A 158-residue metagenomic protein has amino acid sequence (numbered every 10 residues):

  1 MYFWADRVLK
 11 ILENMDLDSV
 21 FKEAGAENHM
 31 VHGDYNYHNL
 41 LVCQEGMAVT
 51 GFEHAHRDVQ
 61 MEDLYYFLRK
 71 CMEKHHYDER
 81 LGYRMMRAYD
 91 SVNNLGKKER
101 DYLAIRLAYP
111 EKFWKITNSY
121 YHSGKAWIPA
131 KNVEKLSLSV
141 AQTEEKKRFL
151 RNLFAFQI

Functional and structural regions predicted by a protein language model:
M1-M30: ATP-dependent phospho-/nucleotidyl transfer catalytic cores
N28, G33-H38: Residue immediately N-terminal to the catalytic "proton-acceptor" Asp in the protein kinase catalytic loop
V31-G33, A48-G51, R69: Activation loop entry of protein kinases
Y37-L64: Catalytic activation segment of kinase domains across protein kinase-like and atypical kinase folds
M61-N94, L107-K125: Active-site activation/catalytic loop segments of kinase-like enzymes and analogous catalytic loops in related
K98-E99: Conserved ATP-binding subdomain of kinase catalytic cores across diverse folds
W114-I158: ATP/Mg2+ or Mg2+-diphosphate-binding catalytic cores that bind nucleotide phosphates or diphosphates via glycine-rich
